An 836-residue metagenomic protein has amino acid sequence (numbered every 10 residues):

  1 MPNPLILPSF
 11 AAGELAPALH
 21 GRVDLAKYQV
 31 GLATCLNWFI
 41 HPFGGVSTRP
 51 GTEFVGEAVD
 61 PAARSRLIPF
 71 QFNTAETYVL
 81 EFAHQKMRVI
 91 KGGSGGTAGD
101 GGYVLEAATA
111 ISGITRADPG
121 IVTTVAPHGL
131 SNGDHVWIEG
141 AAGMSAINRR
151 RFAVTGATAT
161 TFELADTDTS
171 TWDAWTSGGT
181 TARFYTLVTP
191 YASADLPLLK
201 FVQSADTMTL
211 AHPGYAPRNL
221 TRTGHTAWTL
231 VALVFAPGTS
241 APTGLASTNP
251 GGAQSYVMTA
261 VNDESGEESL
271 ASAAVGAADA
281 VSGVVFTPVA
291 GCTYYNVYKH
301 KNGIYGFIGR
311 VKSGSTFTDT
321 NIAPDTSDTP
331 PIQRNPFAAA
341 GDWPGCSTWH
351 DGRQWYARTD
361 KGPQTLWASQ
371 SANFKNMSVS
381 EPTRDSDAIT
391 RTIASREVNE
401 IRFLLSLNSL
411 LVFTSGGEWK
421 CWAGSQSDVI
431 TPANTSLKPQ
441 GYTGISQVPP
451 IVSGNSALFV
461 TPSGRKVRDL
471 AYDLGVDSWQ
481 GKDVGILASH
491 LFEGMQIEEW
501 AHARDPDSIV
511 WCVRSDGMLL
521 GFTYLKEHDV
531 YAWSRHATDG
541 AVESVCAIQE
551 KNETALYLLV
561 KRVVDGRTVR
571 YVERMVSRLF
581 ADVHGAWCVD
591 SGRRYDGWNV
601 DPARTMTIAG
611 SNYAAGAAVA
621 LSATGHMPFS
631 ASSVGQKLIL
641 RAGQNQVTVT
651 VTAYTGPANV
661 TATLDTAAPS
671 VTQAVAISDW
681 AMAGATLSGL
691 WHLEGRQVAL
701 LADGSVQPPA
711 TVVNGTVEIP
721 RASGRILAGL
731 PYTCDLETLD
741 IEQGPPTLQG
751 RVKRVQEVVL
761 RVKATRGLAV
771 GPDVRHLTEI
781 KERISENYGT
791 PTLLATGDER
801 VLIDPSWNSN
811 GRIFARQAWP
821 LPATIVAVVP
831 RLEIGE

Functional and structural regions predicted by a protein language model:
M1-E106, Y215, N219-A241, V257 (+9 more regions): N-terminal beta-propeller domains
P4-A26, G96-Q203, A211-P213, V284-G341 (+3 more regions): Small/polar beta-strand repeat architecture
R88-I90, W419-K420, G424, G767-K781: Short, surface-exposed beta-strand/strand-loop-strand elements in extracellular ectodomains
P190-K200, D342, E718-P720, Q749 (+3 more regions): Beta-sandwich interaction modules
L196-F201, R353, K361, S395-R604 (+1 more regions): Beta-sheet-dominated scaffold domains
G251-E264, N296, D319: Beta-strand-rich modules
D263-A278: Extracellular fibronectin type III
A339, Y732-T778, V828, G835-E836: Glycine/proline-rich low-complexity spacer/linker segments in large multi-domain proteins
